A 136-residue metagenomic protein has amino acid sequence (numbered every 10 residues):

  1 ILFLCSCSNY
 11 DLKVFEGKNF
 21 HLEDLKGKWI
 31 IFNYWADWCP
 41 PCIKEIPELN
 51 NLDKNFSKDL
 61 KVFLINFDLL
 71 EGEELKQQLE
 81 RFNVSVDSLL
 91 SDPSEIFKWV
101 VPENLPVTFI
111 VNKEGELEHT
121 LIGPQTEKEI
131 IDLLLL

Functional and structural regions predicted by a protein language model:
L2-D24: N-terminal "domain-start" segment that seeds a small globular fold
F15, N19, G72-E73, L90-S94 (+1 more regions): Structural motif corresponding to alpha-helix initiation and N-cap regions
H21-I43, L49, V62: Short active-site neighborhood of thiol/selenol oxidoreductases, capturing the structured segment around
D37, L70, E116: Conserved Rossmann-like nucleotide-cofactor binding loop
I43-F82, D92-K98: Structural microenvironment flanking redox-active thiols in thiol-disulfide oxidoreductases
E80-V84, S91-L135: Thiol/disulfide oxidoreductase modules built on the thioredoxin-like
